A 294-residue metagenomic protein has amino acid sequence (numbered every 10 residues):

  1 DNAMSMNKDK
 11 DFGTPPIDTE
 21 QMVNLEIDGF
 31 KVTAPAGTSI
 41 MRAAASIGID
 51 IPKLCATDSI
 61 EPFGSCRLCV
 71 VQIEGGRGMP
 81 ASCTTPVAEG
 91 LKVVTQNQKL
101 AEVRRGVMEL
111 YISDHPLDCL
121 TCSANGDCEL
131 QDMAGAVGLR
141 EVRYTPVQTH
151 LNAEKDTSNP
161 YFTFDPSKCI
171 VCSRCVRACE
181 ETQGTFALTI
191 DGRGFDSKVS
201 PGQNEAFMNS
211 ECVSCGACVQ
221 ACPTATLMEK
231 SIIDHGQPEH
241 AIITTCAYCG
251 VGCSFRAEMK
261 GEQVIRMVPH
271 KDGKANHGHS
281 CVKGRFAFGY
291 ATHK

Functional and structural regions predicted by a protein language model:
N2-P35: Generic start-of-chain signal for non-secretory N-termini
A3-F12, R67-V71, G76-S214, V219-T245 (+1 more regions): Fe-S ferredoxin-like electron-transfer domains and their immediately adjacent linker/connector regions across
P16-V23, S65-C69, C249-C253: A short, compositionally biased
V23-E89, Q98-V103: N-terminal cofactor/phosphate-binding cores enriched in small/glycine residues, especially glycine-rich loops such as
K31, A187, S254-R256: Short, surface-exposed charged micro-motifs
P35, Q98, E102, I170 (+4 more regions): Conserved active-site and cofactor/substrate-binding residues in soluble primary-metabolism enzymes
I242-D272: Catalytic and ligand-binding motifs that coordinate phosphates/metal ions in nucleic-acid-processing enzymes
K260-K294: Cofactor-/ligand-binding subdomain signature composed of acidic, glycine-rich, tryptophan-containing flexible loops
